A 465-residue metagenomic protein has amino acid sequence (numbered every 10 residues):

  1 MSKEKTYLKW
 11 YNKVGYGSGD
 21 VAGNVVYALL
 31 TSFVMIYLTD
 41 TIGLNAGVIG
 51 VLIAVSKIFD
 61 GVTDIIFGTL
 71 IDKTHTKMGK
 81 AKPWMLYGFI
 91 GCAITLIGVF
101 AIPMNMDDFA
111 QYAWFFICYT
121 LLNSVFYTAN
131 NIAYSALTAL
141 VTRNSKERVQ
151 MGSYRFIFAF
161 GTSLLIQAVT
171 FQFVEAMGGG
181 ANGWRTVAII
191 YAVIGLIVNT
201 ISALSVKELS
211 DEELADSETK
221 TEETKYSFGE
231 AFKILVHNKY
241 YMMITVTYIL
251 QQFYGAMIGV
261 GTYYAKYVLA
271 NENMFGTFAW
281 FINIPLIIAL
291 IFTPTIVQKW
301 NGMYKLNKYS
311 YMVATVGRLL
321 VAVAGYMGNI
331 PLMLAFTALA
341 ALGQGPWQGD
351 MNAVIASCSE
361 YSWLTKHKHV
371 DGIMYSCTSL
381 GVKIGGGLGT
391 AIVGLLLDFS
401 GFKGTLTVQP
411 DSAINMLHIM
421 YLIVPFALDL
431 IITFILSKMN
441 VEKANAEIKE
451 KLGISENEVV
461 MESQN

Functional and structural regions predicted by a protein language model:
S2-Q464: Membrane-embedded alpha-helical bundles of multi-pass transporters/translocases, especially carrier/permease families
